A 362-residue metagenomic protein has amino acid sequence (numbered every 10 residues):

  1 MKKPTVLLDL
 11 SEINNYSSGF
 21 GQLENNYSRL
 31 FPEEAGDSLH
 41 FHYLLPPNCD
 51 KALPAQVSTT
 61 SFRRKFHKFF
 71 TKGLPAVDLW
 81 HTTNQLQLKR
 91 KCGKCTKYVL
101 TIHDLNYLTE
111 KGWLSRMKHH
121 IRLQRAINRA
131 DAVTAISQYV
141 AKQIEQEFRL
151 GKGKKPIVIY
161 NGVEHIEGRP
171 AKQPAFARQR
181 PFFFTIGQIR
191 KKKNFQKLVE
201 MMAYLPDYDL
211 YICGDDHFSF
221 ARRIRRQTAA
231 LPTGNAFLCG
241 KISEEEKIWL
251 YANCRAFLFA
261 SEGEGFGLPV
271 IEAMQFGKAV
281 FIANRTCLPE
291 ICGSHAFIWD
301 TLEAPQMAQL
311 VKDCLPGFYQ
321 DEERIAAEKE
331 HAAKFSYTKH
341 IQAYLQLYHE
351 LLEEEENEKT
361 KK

Functional and structural regions predicted by a protein language model:
M1-K362: Carbohydrate transferase catalytic cores enriched for Leloir-type hexosyltransferases
